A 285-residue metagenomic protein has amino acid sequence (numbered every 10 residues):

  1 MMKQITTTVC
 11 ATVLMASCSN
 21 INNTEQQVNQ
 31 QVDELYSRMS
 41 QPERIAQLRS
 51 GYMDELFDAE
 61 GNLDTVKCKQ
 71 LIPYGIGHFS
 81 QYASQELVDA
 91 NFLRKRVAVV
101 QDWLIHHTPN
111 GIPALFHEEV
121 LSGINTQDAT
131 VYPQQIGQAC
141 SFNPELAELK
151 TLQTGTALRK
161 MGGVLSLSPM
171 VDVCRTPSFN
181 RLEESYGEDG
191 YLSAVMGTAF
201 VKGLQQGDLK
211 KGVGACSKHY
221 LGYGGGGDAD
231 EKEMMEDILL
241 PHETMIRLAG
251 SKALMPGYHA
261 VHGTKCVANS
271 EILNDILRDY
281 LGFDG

Functional and structural regions predicted by a protein language model:
M1-Q26: Bacterial Sec-dependent N-terminal signal peptides
C18-G285: Glycoside hydrolase catalytic-domain context in secreted enzymes
